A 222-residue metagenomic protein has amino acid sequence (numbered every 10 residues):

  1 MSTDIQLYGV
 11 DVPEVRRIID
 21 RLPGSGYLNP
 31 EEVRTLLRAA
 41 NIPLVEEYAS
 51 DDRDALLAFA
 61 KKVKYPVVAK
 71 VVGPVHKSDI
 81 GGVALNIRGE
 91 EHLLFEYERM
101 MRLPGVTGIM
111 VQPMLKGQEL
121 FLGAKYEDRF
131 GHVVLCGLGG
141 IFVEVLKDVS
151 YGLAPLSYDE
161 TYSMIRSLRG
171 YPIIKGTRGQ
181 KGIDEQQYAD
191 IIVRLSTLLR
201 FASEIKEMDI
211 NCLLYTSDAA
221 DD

Functional and structural regions predicted by a protein language model:
M1-I42, P74-V75: Conserved N-proximal alpha/beta basic substrate-recognition cap immediately N-terminal to, or forming the N-lobe
Y27-A40, E47-Y48, A60-N86, V106-G117 (+1 more regions): ATP-grasp fold ATP-binding core
L56, V68-A69, I109-M110, Q118-R129 (+2 more regions): Glycine-rich, charged/polar anion/phosphate-binding loops that engage phosphate groups from diverse ligands
V75, A124-V145, C212-L214: Conserved phosphate/anionic-ligand binding catalytic regions in large, soluble enzymes, centered on
G89-M100, G140-L168: Gly/Ser/Thr-rich active-site loops/lids in small-molecule metabolic enzymes that frequently grip phosphoryl groups
Y97-K116, D184-A189, V193: Contiguous domain-boundary segments centered on the initiation and propagation of an alpha-helix
L168-M208: A long amphipathic alpha-helix within ATP-dependent nucleotide-binding catalytic cores
Y215-A220: Conserved small/polar residues in nucleotide/adenosyl-binding loops
